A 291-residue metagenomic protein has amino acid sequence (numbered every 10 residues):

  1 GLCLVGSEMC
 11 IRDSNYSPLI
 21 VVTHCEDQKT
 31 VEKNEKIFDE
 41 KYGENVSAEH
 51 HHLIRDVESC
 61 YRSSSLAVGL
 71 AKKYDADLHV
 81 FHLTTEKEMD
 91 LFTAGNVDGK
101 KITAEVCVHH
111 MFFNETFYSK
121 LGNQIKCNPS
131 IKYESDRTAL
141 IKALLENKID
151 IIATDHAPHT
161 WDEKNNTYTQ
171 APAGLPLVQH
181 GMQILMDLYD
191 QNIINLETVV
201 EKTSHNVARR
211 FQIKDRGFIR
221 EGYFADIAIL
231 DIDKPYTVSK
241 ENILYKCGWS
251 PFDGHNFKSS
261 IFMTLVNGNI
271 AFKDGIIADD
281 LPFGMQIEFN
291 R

Functional and structural regions predicted by a protein language model:
G1-G6, C10-I11: Single conserved hydrophobic/aromatic residue that forms the stacking wall/gate of nucleotide- or nucleobase-binding
R12-T23, H180, I184: Alpha-helix-loop-beta-strand connector modules within alpha/beta enzyme cores
P18-V22, E26, A67-L83: Divalent metal-dependent hydrolysis catalytic cores, especially in the metallo-beta-lactamase
T23-I37: Short, solvent-exposed beta-strand-terminating loops
K33-E44, E115-L121: Short, flexible, mixed-charge acidic loops at enzyme active sites
N45-D75, Q124, L145-I152, A157-I232: His/Asp/Glu-enriched, well-ordered alpha-helical/loop segment that forms or immediately abuts the divalent-metal
D77, F81-Q183, D187: Active-site neighborhoods of metal-dependent hydrolases
T167-Q170, E221-I287: C-terminal cap of metal-dependent C-N hydrolases
